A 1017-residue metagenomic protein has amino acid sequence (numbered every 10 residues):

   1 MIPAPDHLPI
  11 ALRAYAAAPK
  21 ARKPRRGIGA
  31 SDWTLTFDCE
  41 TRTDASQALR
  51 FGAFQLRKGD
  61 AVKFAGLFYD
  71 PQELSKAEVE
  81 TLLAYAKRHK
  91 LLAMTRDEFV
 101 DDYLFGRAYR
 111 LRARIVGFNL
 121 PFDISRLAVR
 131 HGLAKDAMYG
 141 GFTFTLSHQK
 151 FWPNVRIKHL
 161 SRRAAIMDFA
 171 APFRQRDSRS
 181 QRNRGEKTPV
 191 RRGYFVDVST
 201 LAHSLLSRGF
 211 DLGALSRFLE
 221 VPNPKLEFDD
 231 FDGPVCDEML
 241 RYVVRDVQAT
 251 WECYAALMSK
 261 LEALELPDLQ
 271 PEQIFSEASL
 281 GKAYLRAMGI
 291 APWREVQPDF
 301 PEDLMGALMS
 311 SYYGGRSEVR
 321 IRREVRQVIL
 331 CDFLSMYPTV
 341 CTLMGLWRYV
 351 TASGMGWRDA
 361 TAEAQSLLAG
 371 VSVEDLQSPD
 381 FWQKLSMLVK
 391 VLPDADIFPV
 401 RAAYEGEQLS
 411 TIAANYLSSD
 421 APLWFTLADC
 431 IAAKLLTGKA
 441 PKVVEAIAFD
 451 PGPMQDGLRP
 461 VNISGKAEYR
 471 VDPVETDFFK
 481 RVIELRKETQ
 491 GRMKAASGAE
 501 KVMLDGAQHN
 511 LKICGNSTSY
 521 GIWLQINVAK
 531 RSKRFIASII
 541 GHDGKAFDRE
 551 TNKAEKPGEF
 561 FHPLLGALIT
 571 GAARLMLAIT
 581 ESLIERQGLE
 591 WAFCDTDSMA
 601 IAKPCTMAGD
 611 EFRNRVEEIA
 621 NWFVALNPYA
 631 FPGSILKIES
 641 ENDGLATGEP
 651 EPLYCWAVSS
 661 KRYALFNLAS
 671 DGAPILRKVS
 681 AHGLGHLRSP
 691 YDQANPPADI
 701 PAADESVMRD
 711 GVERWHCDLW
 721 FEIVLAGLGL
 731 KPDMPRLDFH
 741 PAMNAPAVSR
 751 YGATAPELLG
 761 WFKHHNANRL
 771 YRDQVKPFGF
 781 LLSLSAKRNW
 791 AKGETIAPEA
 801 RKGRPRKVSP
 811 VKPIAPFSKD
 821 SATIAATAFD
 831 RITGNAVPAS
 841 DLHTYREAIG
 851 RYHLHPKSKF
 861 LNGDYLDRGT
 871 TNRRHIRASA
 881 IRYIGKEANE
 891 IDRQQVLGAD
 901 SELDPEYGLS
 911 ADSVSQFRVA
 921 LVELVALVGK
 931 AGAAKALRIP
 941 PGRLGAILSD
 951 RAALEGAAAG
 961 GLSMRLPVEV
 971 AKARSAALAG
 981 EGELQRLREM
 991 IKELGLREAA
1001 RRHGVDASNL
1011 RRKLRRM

Functional and structural regions predicted by a protein language model:
M1-L35, C39: N-terminal accessory regions of nucleic-acid-interacting proteins
D32-R42, D197, I329-C331: Two-metal-ion RNase H-like nuclease active-site motif
A48, K58-M94, V100-Y103, R107-L909: Conserved acidic
A911-V928, L978-L994: Short, amphipathic alpha-helical "recognition" segments used to contact nucleic acids or chromatin
G932-L937, A999-R1001: Short alpha-helical "recognition helix" segments of helix-turn-helix
G942, S1008: Key DNA-contact positions within bacterial/archaeal DNA-binding proteins
G945-A946, R1011: Key DNA-contacting residues within the recognition helix of helix-turn-helix
R951-M964: Short, basic-rich loop-to-helix N-cap that marks the start of a DNA-contacting helix
